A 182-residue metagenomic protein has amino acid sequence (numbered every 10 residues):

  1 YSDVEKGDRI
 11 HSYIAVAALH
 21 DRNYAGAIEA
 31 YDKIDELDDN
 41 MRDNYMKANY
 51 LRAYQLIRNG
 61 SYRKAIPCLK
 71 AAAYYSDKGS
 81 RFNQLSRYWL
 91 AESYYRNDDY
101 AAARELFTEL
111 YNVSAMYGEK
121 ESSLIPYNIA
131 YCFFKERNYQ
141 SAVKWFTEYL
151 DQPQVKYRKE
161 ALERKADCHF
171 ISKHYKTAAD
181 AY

Functional and structural regions predicted by a protein language model:
Y1-Y182: Acidic, polar-rich low-complexity tracts and alpha-helical solenoid repeat scaffolds
